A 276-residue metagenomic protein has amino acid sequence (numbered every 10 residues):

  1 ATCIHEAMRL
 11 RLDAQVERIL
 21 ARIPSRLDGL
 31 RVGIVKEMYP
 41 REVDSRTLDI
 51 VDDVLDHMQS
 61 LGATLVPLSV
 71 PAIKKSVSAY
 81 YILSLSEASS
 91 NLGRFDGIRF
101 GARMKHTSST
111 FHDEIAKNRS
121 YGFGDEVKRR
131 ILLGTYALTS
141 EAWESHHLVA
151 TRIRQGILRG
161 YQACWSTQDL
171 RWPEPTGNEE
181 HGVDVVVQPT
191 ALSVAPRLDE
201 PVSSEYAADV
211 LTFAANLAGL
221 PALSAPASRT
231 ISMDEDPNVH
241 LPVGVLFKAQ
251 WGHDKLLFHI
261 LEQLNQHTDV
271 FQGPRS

Functional and structural regions predicted by a protein language model:
A1-E42, D52-T64, R94, R99 (+5 more regions): Structural helix-boundary/capping segments
L30-R31, V35-E37, L68-Y81: Flexible, acidic loop-helix segments that line cofactor/substrate-binding pockets
V43-I50, A207: Conserved alpha-helical elements of sugar-nucleotide-dependent glycosyltransferases
V77-N91: Charged, often glycine-rich, active-site loop that binds/positions anionic groups
Y80, S109, T135, V149 (+2 more regions): Short, surface-exposed loop/helix-turn segments at secondary-structure junctions that function as lids/hinges flanking
G97-I98, K105, Y136-A137, A191-V194: Short glycine-rich anion-binding loops that position phosphate/pyrophosphate groups of nucleotides and phosphorylated
R103, S109-D125: Glycine-rich phosphate/pyrophosphate-binding loop and adjacent beta-alpha nucleotide/cofactor-binding cores
T176-L217: An extended, acidic, His-containing surface patch that forms the Zn2+-binding/catalytic region of metallohydrolases
